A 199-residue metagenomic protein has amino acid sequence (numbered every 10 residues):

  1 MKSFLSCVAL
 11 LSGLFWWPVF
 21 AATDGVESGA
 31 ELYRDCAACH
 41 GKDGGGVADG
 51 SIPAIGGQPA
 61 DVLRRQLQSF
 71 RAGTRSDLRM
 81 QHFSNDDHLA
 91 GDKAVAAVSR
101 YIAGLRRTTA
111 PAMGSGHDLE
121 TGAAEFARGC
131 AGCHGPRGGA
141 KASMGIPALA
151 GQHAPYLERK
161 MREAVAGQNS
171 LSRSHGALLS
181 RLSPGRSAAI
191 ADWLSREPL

Functional and structural regions predicted by a protein language model:
M1-F4: Positively charged n-region of N-terminal signal peptides that target proteins for export
S6-W16: Bacterial N-terminal signal peptides
W17-A21: Sec/Tat signal peptide C-region and signal peptidase I cleavage site
A22-G45, K93, A110, G114-R137 (+1 more regions): Sequence/structural segment immediately N-terminal to covalent heme-attachment motifs in c-type and related
A30-A54, D61, R65, S69: N-terminal targeting signals for Sec/Tat export/insertion, comprising classic cleavable signal peptides
C36, I52, A60, A127-C130 (+2 more regions): Disulfide-stabilized extracellular ectodomain repeats and their linkers
V47-A54, S69-V98, I102-L105, A110-G116 (+2 more regions): Axial heme c-ligation environment in periplasmic c-type cytochrome domains
